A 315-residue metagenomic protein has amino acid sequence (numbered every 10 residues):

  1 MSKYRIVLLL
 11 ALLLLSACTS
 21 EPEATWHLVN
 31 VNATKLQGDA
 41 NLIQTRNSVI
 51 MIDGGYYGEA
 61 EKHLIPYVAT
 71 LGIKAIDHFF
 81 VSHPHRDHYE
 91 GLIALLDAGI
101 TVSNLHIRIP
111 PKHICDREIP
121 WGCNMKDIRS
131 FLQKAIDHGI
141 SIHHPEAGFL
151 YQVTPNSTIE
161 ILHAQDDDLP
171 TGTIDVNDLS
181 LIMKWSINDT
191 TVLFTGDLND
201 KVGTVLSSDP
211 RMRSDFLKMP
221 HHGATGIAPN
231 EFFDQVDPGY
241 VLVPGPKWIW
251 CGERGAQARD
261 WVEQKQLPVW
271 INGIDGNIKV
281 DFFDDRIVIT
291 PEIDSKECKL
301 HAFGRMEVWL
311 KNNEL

Functional and structural regions predicted by a protein language model:
K3-L9: Sec-dependent signal peptide recognition, specifically the positively charged N-region followed immediately by
L15-A17: C-terminal motif of bacterial Sec signal peptides marking the signal peptidase cleavage site
S20-A75, I136, I140-M212, I278-L315: Core dinuclear metal-dependent hydrolase active-site scaffold
Q37, Y57-E59, P84-E90, K112-C115 (+5 more regions): Active-site environment of divalent metal-dependent phosphoester hydrolases
R46, G58-K112, S208-A224, D237-L242: Active-site metal-binding motif and surrounding structural segment of the metallo-beta-lactamase
I52-Y56, H78-S82, K112-G122, T171-G172 (+2 more regions): Second-shell loop/turn segments in exported
Y89-G99, D116-D127, P229-F233, R254-Q257: Metal-dependent catalytic neighborhoods of phosphoester/phosphodiester hydrolases
S214-V236, V241-K279: Internal alpha/beta domain cores that form substrate/cofactor-binding pockets in large enzymes and binding proteins
